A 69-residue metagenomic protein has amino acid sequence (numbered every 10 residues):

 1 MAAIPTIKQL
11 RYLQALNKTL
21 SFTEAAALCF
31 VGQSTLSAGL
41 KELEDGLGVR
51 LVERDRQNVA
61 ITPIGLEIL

Functional and structural regions predicted by a protein language model:
M1-T6: Short, charge-enriched, intrinsically disordered boundary segments that mark the beginning of a structured element
L10-N17, T62, L69: Hydrophobic residues on short alpha-helical segments
Q14-G32: Short helix-boundary/capping micro-motifs
T19, L28, K41-R50: Residue cluster at the C-terminal edge of the helix-turn-helix DNA-binding motif
C29-F30, G65-I68: Hydrophobic a/d positions of heptad-repeat amphipathic alpha-helices forming coiled-coil signaling/dimerization
E44-I61, L66: A short LG(V/I)-centered, amphipathic sequence patch enriched for acidic residue(s) preceding the LG motif
